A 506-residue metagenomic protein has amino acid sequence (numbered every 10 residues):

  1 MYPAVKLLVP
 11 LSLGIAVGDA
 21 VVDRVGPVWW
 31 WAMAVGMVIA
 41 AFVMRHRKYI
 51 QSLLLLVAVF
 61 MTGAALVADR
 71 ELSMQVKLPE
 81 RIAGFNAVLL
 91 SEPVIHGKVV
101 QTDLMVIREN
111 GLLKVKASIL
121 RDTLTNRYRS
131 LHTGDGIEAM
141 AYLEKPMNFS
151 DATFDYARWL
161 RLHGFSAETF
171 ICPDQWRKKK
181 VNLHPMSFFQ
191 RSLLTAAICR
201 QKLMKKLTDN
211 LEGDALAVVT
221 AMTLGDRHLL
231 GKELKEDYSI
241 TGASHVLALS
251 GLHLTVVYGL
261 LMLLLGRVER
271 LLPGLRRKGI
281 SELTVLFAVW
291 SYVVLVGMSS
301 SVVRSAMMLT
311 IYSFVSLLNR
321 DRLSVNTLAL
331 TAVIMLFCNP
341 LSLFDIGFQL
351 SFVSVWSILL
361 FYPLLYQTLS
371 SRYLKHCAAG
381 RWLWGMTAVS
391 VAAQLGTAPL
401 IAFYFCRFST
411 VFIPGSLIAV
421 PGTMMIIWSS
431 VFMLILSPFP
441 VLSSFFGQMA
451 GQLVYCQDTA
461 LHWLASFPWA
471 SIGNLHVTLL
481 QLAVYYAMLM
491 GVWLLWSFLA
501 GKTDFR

Functional and structural regions predicted by a protein language model:
M1-I82, P185, R191: N-terminal leader/targeting segments
Y2, K6, G14, Y49-L54 (+3 more regions): Hydrophobic alpha-helical transmembrane segments in multi-pass membrane proteins
P27-G36, S351, S416-V420, Q481-A483: Alpha-helical transmembrane segments of polytopic membrane proteins
L53-V59, V76-F85, K98-R108, T331-L341 (+4 more regions): Juxtamembrane/interfacial segments around transmembrane helices
L55-H245: Membrane-interface helix/helix-cap signal primarily in integral membrane proteins
K179-L194, I240, A402-I418, W428-V484: Membrane-interface amphipathic/re-entrant loop segments adjacent to transmembrane helices in multi-pass membrane
E212-A215, R277-T284, G422: Membrane-interfacial loop-to-helix junctions in multi-pass transporters
